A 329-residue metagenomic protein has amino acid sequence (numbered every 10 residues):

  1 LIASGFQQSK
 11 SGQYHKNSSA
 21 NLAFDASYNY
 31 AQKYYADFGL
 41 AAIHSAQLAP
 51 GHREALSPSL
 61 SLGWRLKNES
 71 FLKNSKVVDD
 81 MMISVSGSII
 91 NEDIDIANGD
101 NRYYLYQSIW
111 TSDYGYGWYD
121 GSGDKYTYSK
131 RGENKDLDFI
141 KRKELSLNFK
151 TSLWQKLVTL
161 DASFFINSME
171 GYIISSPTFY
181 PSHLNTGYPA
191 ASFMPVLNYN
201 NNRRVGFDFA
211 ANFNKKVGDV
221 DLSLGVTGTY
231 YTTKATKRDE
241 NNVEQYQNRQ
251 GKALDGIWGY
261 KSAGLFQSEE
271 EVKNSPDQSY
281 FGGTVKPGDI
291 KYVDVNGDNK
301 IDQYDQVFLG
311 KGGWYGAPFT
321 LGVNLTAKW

Functional and structural regions predicted by a protein language model:
L1-I257, N324-A327: Extracellular/periplasmic, surface-exposed regions of secreted and cell-surface proteins
G99, N200, K216-Y315: Conserved small-residue
Y315-W329: Glycine-rich, aromatic-lined ligand/substrate-binding cores of catalytic and carbohydrate-binding domains
